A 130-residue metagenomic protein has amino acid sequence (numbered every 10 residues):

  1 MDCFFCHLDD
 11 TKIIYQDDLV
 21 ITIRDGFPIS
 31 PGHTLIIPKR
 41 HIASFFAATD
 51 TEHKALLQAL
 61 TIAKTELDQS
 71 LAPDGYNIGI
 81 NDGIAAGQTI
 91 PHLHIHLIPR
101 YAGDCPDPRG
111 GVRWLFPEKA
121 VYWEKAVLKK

Functional and structural regions predicted by a protein language model:
M1-K130: HIT superfamily nucleotide-processing domains
